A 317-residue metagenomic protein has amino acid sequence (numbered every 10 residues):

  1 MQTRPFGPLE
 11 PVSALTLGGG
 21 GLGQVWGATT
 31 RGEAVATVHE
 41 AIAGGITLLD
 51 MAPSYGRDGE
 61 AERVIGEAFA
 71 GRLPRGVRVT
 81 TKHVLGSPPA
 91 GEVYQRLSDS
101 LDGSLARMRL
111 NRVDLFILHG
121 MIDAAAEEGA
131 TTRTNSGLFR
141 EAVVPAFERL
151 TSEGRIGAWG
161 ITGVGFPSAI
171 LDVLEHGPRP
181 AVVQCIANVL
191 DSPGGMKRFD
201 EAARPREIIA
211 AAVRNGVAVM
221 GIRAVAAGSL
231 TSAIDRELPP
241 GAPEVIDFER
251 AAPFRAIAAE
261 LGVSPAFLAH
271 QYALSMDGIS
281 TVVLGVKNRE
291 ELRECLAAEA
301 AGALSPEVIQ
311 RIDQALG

Functional and structural regions predicted by a protein language model:
M1-V77: N-terminal binding-site loop/beta-alpha segment at the start of enzyme catalytic domains that lines or forms
F6, L17, A34, L49 (+10 more regions): Conserved, mostly hydrophobic/aromatic
G7-L9, A43, G66-G76, L105-L110 (+3 more regions): Acidic (Asp/Glu)-rich catalytic clusters
W26-T29, A52-E62, G86-Q95, D123-A124 (+2 more regions): Acidic-and-aromatic substrate-binding clefts and catalytic sites of carbohydrate-active enzymes
T29-A41, E92-R107, G165-L174, A269: Short, acidic/polar
E62-T81, F139-G154: Alpha-helix-loop-beta-strand connector modules within alpha/beta enzyme cores
L105-T131: Active-site groove signature of glycoside hydrolases
M121-G317: Beta/alpha (TIM)-barrel catalytic core signal, keyed to glycine-rich beta->alpha loops juxtaposed to Asp/Glu that bind
